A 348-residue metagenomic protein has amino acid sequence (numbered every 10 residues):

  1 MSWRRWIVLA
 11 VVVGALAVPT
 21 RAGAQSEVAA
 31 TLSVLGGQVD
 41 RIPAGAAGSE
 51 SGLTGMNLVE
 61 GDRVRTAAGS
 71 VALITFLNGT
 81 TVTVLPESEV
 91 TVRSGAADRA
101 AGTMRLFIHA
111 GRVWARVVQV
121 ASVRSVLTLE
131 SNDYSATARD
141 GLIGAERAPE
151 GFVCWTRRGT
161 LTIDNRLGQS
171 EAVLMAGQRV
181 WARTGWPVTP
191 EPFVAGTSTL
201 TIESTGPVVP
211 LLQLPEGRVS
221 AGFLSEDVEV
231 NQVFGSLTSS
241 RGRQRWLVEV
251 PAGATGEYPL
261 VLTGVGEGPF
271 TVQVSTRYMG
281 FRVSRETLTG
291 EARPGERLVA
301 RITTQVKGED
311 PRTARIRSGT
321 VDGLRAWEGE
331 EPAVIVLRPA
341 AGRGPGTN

Functional and structural regions predicted by a protein language model:
M1-V8: Bacterial N-terminal signal peptides that target proteins for export
V8-A17: Bacterial N-terminal signal peptides
T20-A24: Sec/Tat signal peptide C-region and signal peptidase I cleavage site
Q25-P192: Flexible, surface-exposed loop/linker segments and immediately adjacent secondary-structure boundaries
P187-G346: Extracellular glycoprotein-like low-complexity segments
